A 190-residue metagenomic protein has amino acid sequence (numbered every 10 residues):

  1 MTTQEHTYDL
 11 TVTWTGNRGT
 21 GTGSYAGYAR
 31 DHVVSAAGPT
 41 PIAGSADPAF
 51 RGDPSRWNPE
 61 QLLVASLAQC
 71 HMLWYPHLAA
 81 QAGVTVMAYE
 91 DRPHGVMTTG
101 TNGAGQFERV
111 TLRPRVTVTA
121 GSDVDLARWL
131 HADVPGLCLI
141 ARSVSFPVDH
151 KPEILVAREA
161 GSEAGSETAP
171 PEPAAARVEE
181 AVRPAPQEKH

Functional and structural regions predicted by a protein language model:
M1-A65, L73-H190: Extended beta-strand/beta-hairpin segments
